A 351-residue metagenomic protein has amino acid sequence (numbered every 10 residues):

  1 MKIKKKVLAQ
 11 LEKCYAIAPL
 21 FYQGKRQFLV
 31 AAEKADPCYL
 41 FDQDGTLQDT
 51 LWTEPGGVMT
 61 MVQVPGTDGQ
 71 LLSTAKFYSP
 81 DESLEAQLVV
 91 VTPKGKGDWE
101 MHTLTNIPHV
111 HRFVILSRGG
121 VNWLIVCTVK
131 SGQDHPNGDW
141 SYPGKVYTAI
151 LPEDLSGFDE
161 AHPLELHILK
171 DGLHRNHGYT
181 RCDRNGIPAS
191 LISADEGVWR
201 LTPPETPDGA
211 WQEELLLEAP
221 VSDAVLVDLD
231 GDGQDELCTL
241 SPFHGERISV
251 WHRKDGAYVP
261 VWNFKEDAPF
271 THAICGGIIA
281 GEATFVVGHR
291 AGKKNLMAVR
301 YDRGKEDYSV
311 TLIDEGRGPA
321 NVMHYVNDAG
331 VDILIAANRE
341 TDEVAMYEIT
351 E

Functional and structural regions predicted by a protein language model:
M1-E351: Beta-propeller-forming repeat regions
